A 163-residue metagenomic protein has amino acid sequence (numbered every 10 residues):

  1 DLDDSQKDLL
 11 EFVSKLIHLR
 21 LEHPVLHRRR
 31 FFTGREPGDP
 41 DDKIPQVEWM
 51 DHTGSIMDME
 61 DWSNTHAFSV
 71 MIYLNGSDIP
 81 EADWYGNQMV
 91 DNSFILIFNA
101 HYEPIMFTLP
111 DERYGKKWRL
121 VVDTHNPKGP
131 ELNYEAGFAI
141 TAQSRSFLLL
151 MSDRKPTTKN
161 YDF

Functional and structural regions predicted by a protein language model:
D1-F163: Carbohydrate-interacting/catalytic domains
